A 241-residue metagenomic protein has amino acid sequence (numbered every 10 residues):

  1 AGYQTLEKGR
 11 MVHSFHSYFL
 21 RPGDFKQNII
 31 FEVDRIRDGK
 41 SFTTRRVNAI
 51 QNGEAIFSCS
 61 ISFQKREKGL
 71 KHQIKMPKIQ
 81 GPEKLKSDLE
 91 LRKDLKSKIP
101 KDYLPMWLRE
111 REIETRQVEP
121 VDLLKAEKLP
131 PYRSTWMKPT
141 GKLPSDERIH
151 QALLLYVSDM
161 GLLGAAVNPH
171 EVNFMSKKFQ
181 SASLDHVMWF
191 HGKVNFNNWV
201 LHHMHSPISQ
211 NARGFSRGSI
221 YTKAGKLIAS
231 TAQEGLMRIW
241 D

Functional and structural regions predicted by a protein language model:
A1-D241: Terminal targeting signals and extreme-terminal segments of soluble enzymes
